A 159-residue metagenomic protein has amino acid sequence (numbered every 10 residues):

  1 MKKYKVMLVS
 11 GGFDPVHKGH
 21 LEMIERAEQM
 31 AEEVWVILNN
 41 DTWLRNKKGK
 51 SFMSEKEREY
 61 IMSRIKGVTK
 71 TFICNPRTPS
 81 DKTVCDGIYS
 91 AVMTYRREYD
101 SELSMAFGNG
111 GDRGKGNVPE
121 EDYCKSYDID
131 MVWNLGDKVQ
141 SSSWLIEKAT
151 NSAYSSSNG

Functional and structural regions predicted by a protein language model:
M1-G159: Nucleotidyltransferase catalytic core that binds NTPs
